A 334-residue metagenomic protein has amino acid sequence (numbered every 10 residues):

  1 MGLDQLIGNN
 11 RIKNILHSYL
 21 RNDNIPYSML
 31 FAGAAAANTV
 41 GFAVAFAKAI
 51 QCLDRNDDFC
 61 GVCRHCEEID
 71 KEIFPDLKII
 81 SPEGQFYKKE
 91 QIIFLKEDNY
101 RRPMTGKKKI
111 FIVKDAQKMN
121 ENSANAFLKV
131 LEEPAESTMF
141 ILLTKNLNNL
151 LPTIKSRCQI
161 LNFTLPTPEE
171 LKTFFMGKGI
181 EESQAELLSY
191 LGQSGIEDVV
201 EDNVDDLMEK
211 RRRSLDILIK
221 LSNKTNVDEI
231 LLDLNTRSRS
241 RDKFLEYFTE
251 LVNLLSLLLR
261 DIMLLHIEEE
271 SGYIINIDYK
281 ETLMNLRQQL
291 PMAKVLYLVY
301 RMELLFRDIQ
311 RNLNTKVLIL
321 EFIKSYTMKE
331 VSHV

Functional and structural regions predicted by a protein language model:
M1-A49, H65-E68, E136-T138, N146-L254 (+2 more regions): Charged, glycine-rich active-site and insertion segments that engage polyanionic ligands
G2-N122: Clamp-loader machinery-focused feature within the broader ASCE/P-loop NTPase space
I79-S81, L142, I160-N162: Structural signal for conserved beta-strand scaffold positions within catalytic alpha/beta enzyme cores
E97, K129, S156: Conserved adenine-binding aromatic site and its adjacent loop/helix in ATP-hydrolyzing domains
Y100, N125-L142: Conserved catalytic/switch belt of AAA+ P-loop NTPases
K114-N120, N125-E132, N148: Catalytic acidic motif of RecA-like/P-loop NTPases
